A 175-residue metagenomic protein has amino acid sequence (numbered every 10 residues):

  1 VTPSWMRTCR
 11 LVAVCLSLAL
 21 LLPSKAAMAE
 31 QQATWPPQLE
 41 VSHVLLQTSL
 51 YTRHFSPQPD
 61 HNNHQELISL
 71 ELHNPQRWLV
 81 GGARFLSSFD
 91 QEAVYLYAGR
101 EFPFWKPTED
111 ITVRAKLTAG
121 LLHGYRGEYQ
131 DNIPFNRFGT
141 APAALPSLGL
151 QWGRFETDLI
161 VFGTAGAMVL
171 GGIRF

Functional and structural regions predicted by a protein language model:
V1-L39: Cleavable N-terminal export/targeting peptides
E30-S42, H73-R77, P103-A115: Short loop/turn motifs that connect adjacent beta-strands in outer-membrane beta-barrel proteins
Q38-T52, G82, V113-L121: Transmembrane beta-strand segments of Gram-negative outer membrane beta-barrel proteins
S42, N62-I68, Q76, D90-L96 (+3 more regions): Residues that define the transmembrane beta-barrel architecture of outer-membrane proteins
L46-H54, W78-S87, P146-L148, W152-A165: Transmembrane beta-strand segments that form the barrel wall of outer-membrane beta-barrel proteins
R53, G166-F175: Outer-membrane beta-barrel "beta-signal"
D60-H61, V113-A141: Outer-membrane beta-barrel translocator/channel fold
L72, R100-F102, L150-W152, V161 (+1 more regions): Residue-level signature of outer-membrane beta-barrel architecture
